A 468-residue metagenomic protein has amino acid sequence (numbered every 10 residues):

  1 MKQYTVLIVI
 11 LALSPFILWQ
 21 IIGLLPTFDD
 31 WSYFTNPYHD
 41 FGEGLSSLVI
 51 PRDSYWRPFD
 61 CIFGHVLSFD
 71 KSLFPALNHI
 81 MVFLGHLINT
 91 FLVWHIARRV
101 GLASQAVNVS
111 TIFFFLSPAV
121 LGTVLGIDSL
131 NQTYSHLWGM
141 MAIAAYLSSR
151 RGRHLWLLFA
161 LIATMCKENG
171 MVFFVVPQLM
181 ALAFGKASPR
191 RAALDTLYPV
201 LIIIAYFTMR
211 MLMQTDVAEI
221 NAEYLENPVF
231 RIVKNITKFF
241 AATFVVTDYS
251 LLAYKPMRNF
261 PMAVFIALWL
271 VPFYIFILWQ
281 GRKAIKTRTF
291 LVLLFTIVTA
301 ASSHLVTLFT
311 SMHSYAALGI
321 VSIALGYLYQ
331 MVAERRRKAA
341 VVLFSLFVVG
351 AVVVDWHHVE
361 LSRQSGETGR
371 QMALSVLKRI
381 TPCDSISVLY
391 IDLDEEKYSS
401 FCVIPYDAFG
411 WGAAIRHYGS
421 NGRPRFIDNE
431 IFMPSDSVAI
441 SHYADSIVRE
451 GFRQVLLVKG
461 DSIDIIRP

Functional and structural regions predicted by a protein language model:
M1-P468: Polytopic membrane enzymes that build or remodel cell-surface glycoconjugates and lipids
